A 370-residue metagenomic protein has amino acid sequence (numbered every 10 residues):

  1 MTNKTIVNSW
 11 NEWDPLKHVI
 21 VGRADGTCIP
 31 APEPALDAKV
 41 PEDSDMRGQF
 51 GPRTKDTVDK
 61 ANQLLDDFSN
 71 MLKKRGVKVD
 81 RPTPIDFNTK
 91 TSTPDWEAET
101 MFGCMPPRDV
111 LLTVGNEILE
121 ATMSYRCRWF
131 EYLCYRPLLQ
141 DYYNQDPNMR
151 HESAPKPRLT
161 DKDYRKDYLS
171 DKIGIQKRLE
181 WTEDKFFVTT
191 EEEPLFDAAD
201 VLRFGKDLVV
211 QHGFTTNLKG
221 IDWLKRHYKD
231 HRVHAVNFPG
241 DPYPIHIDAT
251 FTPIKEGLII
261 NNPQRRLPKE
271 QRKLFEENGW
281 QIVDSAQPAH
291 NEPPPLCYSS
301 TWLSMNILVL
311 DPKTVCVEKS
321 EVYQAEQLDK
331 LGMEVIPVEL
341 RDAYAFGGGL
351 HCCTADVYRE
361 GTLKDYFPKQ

Functional and structural regions predicted by a protein language model:
M1-Q370: The feature marks the mature, well-folded catalytic cores of soluble enzymes
